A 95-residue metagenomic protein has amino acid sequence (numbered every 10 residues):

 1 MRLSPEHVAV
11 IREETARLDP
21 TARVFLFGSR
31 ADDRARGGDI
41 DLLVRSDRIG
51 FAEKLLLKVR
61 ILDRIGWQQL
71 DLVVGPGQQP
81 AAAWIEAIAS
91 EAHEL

Functional and structural regions predicted by a protein language model:
M1-F25, A31-G37, R45-L95: Catalytic core of pol beta-like nucleotidyltransferases
I40: Conserved loop-to-beta-strand segment in the C-terminal subdomain of adenylate-forming
